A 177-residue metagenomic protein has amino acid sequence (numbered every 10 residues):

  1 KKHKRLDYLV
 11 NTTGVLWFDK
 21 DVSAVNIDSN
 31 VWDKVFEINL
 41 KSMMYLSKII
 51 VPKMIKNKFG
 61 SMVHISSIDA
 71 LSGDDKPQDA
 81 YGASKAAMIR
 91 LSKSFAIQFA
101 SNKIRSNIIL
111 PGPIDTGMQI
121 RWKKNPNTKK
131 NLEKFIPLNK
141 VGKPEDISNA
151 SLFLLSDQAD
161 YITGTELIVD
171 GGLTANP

Functional and structural regions predicted by a protein language model:
L16, L152, T163-P177: Short C-terminal tail/terminal secondary-structure segment of NAD(P)H-dependent dehydrogenase/reductase domains
K20-A24, D28-F36, L132: Substrate-binding pocket helix/loop in short-chain dehydrogenase/reductase
S47, S84, S92: Active-site helix of classical SDR
P52, I97-Q98, D160: Alpha-helical segment proximal to the catalytic Tyr-Lys
S67: Residue(s) in the substrate-gating loop at a strand-loop-helix junction that position the organic substrate next
A100, R105, I162-G164: Short, small/polar-rich loop/turn modules that mediate ligand/substrate recognition or access, typified
I136-I147, Q158: A conserved structural motif in NAD(P)-dependent oxidoreductases
